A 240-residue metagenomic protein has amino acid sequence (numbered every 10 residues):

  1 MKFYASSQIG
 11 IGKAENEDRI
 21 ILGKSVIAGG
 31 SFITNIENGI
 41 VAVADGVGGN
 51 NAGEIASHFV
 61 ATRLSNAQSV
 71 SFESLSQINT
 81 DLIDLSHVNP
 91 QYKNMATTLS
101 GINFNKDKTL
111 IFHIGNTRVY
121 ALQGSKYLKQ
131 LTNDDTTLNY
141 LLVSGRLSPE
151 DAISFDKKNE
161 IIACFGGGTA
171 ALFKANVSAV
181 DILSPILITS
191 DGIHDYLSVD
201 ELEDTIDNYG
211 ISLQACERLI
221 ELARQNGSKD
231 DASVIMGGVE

Functional and structural regions predicted by a protein language model:
M1-E240: PP2C/PPM-type serine/threonine phosphatase catalytic domain
